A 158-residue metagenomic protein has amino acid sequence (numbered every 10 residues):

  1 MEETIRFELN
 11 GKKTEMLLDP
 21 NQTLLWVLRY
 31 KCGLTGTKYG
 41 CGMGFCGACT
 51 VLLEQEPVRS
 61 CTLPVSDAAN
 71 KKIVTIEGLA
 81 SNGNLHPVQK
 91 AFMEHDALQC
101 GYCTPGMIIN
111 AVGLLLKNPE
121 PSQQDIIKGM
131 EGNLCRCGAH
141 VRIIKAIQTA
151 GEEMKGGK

Functional and structural regions predicted by a protein language model:
M1-K158: Signature of N-terminal electron-transfer/Fe-S-associated modules in redox systems
